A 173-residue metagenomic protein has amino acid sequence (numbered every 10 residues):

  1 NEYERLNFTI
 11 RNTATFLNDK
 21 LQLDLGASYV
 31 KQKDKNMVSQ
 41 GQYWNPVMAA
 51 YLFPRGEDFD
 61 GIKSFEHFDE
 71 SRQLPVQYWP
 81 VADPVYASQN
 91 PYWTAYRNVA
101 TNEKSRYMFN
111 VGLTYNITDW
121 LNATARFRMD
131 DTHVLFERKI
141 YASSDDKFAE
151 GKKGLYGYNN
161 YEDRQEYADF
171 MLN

Functional and structural regions predicted by a protein language model:
N1-L6, I10-N12, K104, T114-M129: A conserved hydrophobic secondary-structure block that centers on an alpha-helix together with its immediately flanking
T13-R106, T124-N173: Surface-exposed loop/interface segments of Gram-negative outer-membrane beta-barrel transport/assembly proteins
